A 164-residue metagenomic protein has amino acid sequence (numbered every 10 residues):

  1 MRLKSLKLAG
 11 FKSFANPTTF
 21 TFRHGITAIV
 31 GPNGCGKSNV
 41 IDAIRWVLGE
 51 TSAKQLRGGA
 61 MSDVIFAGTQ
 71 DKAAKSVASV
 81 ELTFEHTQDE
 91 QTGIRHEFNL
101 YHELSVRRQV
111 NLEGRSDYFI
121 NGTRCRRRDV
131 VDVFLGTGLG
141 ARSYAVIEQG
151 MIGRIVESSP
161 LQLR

Functional and structural regions predicted by a protein language model:
R2-R164: Gly/Lys-enriched N-terminal cap/neck module of very large, oligomeric protein machines
